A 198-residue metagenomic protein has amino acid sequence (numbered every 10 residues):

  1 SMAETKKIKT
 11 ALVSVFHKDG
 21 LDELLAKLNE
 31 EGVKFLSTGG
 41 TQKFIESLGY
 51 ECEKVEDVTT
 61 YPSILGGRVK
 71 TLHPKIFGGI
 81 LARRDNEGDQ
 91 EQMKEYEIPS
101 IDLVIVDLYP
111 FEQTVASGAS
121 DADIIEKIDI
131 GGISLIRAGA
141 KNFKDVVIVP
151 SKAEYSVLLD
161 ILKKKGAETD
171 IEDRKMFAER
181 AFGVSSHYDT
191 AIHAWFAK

Functional and structural regions predicted by a protein language model:
M2-A3, D22-L24, G67-L72, S134-A138: Short, flexible, solvent-exposed loop/turn segments with mixed acidic/basic and small polar residues
M2-V58: N-terminal glycine-/serine-/threonine-rich phosphate-binding loop
K6-K9, I98-K198: Internal alpha/beta core interface subdomains
K7-A11, P74-L81, D121: Short, basic, glycine/proline-bearing loop/turn elements
V13, K34-G39, E53-D57, A82 (+4 more regions): General beta-strand structural signal in soluble alpha/beta enzymes
E23-L25, E46-Y50, D57, I64-G67 (+5 more regions): Short acidic, glycine/serine/threonine-rich loops at helix termini
G40-P110: Glycine-rich nucleotide/cofactor/substrate-binding loop typically near the N-terminus or early in the first domain
